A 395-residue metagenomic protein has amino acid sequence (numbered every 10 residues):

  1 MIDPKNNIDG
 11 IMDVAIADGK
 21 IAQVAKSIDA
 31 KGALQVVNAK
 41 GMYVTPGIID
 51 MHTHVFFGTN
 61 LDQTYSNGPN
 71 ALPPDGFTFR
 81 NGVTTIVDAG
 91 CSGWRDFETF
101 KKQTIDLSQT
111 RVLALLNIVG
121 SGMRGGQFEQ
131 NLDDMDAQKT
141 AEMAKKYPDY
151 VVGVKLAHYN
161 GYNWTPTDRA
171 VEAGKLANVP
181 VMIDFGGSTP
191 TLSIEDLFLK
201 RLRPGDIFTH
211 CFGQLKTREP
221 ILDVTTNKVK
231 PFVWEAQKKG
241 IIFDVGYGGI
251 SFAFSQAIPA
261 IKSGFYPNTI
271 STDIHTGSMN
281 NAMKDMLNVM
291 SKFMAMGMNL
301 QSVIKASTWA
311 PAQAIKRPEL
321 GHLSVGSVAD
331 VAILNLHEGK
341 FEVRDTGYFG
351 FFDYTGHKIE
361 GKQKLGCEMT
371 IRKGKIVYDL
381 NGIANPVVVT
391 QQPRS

Functional and structural regions predicted by a protein language model:
M1-G47: Histidine-rich, glycine-flanked metal-binding segment
V14, G19, G41, H52 (+10 more regions): Divalent metal-coordination and catalytic microenvironments
A30, L34-D106: Metal-associated gating/positioning segment near the N- to mid-region
H54-F56, N60, C91-S92, N117-G122 (+5 more regions): Active-site beta-loop-alpha junctions enriched in small/polar residues
L72-H158: Divalent-metal coordination cores built from histidine and acidic residues
D134-F243, S251-N268: Histidine/acidic residue-rich metal-binding segments in metalloenzymes
S255-K340: His/Asp/Glu-enriched, well-ordered alpha-helical/loop segment that forms or immediately abuts the divalent-metal
V328-V388: C-terminal cap of metal-dependent C-N hydrolases
